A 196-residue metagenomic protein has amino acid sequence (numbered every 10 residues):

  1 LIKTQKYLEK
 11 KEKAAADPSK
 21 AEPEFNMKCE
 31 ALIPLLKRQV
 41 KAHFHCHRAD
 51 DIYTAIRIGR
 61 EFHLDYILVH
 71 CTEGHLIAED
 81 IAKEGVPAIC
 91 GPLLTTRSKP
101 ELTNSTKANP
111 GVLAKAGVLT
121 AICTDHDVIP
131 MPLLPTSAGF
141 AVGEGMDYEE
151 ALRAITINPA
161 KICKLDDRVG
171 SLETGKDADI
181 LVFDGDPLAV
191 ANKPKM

Functional and structural regions predicted by a protein language model:
L1-Y66: Polyanionic/metal-chelating signatures
E24-F25, F44-R48, V69-T72, K99-T106: A general structural motif
K41, E79-K83, P87-G185, A191-K195: His/Asp/Glu-enriched, well-ordered alpha-helical/loop segment that forms or immediately abuts the divalent-metal
R48, A189-V190: Intrinsic-disorder/low-complexity, polar/charged segments
A49-Y53, E73-A78, V128-P130: Active-site environment of divalent metal-dependent phosphoester hydrolases
R57-I58, L68-C71, K193-M196: Composition- and surface-driven signal marking solvent-exposed, interaction-prone regions in large proteins
E61, D65-H70, V86-I89: Long, well-ordered mid-to-C-terminal structural blocks that present hydrophobic/aromatic surfaces
